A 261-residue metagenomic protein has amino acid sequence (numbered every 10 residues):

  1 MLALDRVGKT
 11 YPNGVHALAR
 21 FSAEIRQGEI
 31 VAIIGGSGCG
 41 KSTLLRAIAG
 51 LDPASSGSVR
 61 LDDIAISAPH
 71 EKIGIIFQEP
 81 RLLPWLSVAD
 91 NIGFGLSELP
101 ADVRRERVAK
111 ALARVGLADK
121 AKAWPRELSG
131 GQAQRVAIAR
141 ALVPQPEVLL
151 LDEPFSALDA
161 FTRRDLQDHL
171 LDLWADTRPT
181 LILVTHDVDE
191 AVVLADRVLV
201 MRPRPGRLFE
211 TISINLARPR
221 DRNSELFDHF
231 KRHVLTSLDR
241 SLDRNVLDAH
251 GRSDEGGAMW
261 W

Functional and structural regions predicted by a protein language model:
I34-G36: The feature captures the beta-strand-to-loop junction immediately N-terminal to the Walker
A49: Helix-to-loop junction immediately C-terminal to a conserved catalytic motif
G57-P69: Conserved ABC transporter NBD signature motif
L86-G93: Short coil-to-helix segment of the ABC ATPase nucleotide-binding domain corresponding to the Q-loop/switch region
D102-K120, D172: Conserved ABC ATPase "signature" region
A123-R126, P144: Conserved signature/switch motifs of ABC ATPase nucleotide-binding domains
I138: Hydrophobic anchor residue at the start of the ABC signature
